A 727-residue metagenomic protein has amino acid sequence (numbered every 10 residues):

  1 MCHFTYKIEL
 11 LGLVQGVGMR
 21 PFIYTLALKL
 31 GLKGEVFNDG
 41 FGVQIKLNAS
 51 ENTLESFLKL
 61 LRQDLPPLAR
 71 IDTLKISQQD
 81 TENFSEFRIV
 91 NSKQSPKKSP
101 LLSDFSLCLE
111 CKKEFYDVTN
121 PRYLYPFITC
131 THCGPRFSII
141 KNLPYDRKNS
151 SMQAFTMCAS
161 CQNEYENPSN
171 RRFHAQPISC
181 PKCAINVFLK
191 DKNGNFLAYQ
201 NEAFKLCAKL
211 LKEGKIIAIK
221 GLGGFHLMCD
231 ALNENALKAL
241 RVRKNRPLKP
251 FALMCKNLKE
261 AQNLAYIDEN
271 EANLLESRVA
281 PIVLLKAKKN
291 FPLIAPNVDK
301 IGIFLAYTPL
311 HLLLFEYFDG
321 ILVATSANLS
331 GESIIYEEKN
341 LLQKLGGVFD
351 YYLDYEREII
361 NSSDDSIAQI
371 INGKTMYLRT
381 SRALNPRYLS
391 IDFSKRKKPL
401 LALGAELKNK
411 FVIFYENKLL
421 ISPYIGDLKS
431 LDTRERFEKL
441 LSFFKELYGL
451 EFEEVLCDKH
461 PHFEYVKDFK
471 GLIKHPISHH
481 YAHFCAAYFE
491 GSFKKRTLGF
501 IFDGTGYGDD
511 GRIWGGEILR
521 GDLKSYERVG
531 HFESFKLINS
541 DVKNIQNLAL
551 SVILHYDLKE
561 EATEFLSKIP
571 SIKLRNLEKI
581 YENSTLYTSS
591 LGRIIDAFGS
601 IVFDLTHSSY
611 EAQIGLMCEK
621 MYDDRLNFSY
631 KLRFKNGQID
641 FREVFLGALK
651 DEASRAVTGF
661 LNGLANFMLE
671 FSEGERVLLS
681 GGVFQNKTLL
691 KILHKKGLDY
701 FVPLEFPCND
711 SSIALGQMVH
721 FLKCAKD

Functional and structural regions predicted by a protein language model:
M1-P177, P181-A184, F188: Intrinsically disordered, low-complexity, mixed-charge
Q78, G224-L284: A phosphate-binding glycine/aspartate-rich beta-alpha loop in the early core of alpha/beta enzymes
Q162, Q176-P177, K182-N186, A402-F443 (+2 more regions): A contiguous, well-structured pocket-lining segment that forms one wall/lid of small-molecule binding clefts in soluble
Q262-D268, L313, I334-L341, D365 (+2 more regions): Conserved phosphate-binding catalytic cores of ATP/NTP-utilizing and phosphoryl-transfer enzymes
D319-S394, Y587-T588: Internal gly/pro-rich beta-alpha loop/helix module that stabilizes soluble enzyme cofactors or their anionic handles
D458-E464, R676-I692: Glycine-rich phosphate-binding loops at beta-strand->alpha-helix junctions
L472-H483, L678-S680, L693-I713: Conserved phosphate-binding/catalytic loops in two-lobed NTP-binding clefts
A486-L566, Y581-E582, Y587-S589, R593-V602 (+4 more regions): Active-site histidine-anchored catalytic micro-motif
